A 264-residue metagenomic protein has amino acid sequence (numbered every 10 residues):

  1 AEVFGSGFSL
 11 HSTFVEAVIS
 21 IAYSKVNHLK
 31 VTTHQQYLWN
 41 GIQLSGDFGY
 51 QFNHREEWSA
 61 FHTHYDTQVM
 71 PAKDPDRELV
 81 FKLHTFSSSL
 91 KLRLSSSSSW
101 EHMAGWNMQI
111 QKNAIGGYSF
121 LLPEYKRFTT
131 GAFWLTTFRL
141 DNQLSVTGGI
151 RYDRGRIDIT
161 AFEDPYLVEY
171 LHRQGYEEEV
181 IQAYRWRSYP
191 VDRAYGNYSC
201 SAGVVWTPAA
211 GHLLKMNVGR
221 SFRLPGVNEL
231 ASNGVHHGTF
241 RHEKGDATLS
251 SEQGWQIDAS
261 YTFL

Functional and structural regions predicted by a protein language model:
A1-L264: Outer-membrane beta-barrel proteins, especially TonB-dependent receptors
